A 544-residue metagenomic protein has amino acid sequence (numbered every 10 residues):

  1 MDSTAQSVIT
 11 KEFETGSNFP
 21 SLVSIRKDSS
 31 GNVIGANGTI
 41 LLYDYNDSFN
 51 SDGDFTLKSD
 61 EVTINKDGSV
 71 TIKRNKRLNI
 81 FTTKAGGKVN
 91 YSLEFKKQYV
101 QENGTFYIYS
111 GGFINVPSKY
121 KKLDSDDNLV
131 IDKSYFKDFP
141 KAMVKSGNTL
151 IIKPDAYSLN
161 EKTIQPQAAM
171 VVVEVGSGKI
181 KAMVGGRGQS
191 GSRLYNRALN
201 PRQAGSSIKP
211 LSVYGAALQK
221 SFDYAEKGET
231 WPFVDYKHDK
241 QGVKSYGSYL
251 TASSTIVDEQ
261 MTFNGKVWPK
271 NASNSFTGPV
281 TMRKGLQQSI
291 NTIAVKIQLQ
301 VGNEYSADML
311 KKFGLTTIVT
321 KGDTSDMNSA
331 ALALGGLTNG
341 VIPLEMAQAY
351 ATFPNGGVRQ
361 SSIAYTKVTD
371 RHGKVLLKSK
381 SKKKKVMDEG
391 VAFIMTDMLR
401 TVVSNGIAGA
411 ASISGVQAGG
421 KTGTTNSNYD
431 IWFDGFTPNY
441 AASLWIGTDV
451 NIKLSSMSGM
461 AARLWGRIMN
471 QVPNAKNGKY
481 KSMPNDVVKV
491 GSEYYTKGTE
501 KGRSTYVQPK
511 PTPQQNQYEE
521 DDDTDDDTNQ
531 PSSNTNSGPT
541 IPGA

Functional and structural regions predicted by a protein language model:
D2-K162, P166-E174, K179, M183-V184 (+5 more regions): A penicillin-recognizing enzyme superfamily signal
T10, E14-N18, V213-D223, M261 (+7 more regions): Sec-exported extracytoplasmic/periplasmic mature domains
Q165-Q167, V280, S329: Short coil/loop residues immediately preceding or within conserved phosphate-binding loops of NTP-utilizing enzyme
L194, L286, V319-A333, V375-L377 (+1 more regions): Short, conserved helix/loop micro-motifs enriched in His/Cys and acidic residues
L194-Y214: Active/ligand-binding-proximal structured segments within catalytic/core domains that scaffold catalytic residues
D223-S306, L332, R371-T401: Conserved catalytic neighborhood of penicillin-recognizing serine enzymes
V267-N271, G302-M346: Mid-domain, small-residue-enriched loop/turn segments at the edges of structured enzyme/sensor domains
S504-A544: Ser/Thr/Gly/Pro-rich low-complexity, disordered linker/stalk segments of secreted and cell-surface proteins
